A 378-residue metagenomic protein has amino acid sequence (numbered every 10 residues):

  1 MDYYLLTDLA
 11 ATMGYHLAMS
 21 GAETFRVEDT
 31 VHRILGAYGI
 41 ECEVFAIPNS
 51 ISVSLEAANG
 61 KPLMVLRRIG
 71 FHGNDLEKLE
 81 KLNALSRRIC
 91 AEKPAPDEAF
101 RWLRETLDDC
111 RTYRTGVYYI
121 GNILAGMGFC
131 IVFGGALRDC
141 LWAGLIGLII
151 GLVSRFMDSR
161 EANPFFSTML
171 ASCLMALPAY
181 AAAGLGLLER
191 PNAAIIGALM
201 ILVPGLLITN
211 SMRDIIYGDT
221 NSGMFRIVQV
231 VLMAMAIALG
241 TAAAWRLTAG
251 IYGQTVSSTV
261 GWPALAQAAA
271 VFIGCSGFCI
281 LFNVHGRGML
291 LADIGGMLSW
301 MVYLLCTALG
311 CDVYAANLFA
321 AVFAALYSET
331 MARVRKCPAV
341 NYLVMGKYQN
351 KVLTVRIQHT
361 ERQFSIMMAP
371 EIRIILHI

Functional and structural regions predicted by a protein language model:
M1-E98, L107: Soluble N-terminal domains of membrane-associated systems
A58-N74, K81-E92, T112-Y119, R138-I146 (+6 more regions): Hydrophobic alpha-helical transmembrane segments
R88-W102, G116-G126, L141-S154, W245-A249 (+2 more regions): Hydrophobic, membrane-facing alpha-helical anchors
T106, C110, R160, V231-A234: Loop-to-transmembrane-helix entry motif
T112-L207, F282, G286: Core alpha-helical transmembrane segments of integral membrane proteins
L187-Y327, M331-R362, R373, H377-I378: Generic detector of multi-pass transmembrane helix bundles and their immediately adjacent loops in polytopic membrane
M368-A369: Position-driven detector of the extreme protein N-terminus
